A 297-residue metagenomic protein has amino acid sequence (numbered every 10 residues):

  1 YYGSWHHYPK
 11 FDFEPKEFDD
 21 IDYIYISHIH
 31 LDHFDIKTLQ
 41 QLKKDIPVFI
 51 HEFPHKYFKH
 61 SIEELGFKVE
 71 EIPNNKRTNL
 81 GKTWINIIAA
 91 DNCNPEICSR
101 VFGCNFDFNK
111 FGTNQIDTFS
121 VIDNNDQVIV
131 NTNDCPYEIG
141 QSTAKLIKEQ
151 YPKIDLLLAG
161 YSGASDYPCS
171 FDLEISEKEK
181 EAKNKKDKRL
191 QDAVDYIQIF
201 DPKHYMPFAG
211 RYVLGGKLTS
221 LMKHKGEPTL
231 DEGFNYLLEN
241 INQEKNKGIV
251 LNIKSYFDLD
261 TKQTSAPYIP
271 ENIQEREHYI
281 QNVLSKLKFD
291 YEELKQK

Functional and structural regions predicted by a protein language model:
Y1-E14, T113-D134: Conserved beta-strand hairpin/beta-sheet module of binuclear metal-dependent hydrolase folds, prominently
Y1-I29, I36-Q41, E96-C98, G103-N105 (+2 more regions): Pre-active-site segment of Zn-dependent metallo-hydrolases
P9-R77, N92-I97: Active-site HxH/HxHxD metal-binding segment of metal-dependent hydrolases
H28, D35, I85, D134 (+1 more regions): Divalent metal-coordination and catalytic microenvironments
H51-D126, N235: Metallo-beta-lactamase
W84-D91, V128-C135, L158-G160: Active-site-proximal beta-strand elements of phosphoester/diester hydrolases
Q115, I139-I241: Cap/insert and terminal regions of metallo-dependent hydrolase folds
H204, K223-K297: C-terminal regulatory/interaction regions
